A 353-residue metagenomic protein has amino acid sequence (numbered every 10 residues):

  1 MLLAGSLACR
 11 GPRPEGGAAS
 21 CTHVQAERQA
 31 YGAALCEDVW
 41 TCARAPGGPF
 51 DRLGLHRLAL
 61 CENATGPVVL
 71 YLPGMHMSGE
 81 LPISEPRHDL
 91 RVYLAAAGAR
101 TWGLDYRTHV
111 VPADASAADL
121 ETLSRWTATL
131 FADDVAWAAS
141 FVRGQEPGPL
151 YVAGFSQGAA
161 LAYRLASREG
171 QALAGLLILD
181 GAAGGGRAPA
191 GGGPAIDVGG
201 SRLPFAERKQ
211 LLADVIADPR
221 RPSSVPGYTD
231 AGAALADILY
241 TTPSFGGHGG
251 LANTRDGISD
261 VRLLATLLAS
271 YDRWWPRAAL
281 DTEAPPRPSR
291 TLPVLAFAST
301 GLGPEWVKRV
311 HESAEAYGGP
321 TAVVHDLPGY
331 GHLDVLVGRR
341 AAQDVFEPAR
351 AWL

Functional and structural regions predicted by a protein language model:
S20-A64: N-terminal cap/lid segment of alpha/beta-hydrolase-fold proteins
C61-H109: Short, surface-exposed "cap/lid" segments of acyl-processing enzymes
E121-G144: Alpha/beta-hydrolase active-site loop
A153-G158, A162: Gly/Ala-rich beta-loop-alpha elbow adjacent to hydrolase catalytic centers
L177-G186: Active-site nucleophile loop of the alpha/beta-hydrolase fold
A190-L302: Alpha/beta-hydrolase
A298-L327: Conserved loop-alpha-helix segment in the C-terminal half of the alpha/beta-hydrolase fold that carries the catalytic
T321-L353: Catalytic active-site module of serine/aspartate enzymes centered on a nucleophile-bearing elbow/loop
